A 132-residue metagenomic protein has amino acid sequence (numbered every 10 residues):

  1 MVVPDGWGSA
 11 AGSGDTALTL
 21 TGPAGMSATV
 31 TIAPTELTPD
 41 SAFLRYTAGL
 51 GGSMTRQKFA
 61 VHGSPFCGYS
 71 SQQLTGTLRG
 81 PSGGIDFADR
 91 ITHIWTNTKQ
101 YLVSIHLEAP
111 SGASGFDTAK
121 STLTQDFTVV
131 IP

Functional and structural regions predicted by a protein language model:
M1-R45: Secretory pathway targeting signatures of secreted, lumenal, and periplasmic proteins
W7, S104-P132: Surface-exposed amphipathic alpha-helical segments
A10, Y46-S53, D126, V130: Structured segments of extracytoplasmic/periplasmic soluble domains in secreted or envelope-associated proteins
G12, L74, P81-G83, I105 (+2 more regions): Extracytoplasmic low-complexity repetitive segments enriched in small/polar residues
T21-M26, T77-R79, E108: Secondary-structure transition/turn motif
G25-V30, G80-D86, A113-G115: Short, surface-exposed beta-strand/loop "edge" segments at domain boundaries and coil↔beta transitions
G49-T98, P132: Signature of long, low-cysteine stretches enriched in small and polar/charged residues
